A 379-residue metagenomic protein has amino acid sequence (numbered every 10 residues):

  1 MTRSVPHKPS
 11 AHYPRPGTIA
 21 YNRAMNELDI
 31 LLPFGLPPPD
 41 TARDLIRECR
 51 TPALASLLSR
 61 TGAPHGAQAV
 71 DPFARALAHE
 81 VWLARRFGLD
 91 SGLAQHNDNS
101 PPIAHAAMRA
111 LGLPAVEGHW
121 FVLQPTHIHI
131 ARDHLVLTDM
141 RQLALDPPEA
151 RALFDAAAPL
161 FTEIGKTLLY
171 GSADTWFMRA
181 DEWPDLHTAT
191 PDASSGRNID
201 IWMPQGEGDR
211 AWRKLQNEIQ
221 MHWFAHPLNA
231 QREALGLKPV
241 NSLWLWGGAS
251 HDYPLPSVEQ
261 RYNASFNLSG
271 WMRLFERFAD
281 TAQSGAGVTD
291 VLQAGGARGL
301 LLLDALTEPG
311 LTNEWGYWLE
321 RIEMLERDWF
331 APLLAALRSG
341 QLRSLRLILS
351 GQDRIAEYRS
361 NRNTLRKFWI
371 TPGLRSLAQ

Functional and structural regions predicted by a protein language model:
H7, H12-Y13: Intrinsic-disorder-associated, low-complexity terminal segments enriched in Asp/Asn/His/Tyr and depleted of Lys/Arg
T18-Y21: Short, positively charged and aromatic/hydrophobic N-terminal segments
N26-R43: N-terminal basic/disordered segments at the start of proteins
R43-L143, P147-A150: An N-terminal, globular interaction/scaffold subdomain
R50-T51, P147-A157, L215, H222 (+1 more regions): Well-ordered, non-membrane alpha-helical segments in soluble/globular domains
Q142-Y170, M221, P227-L237, N241-S242: Extended, Lys/Arg-enriched charged tracts that mediate electrostatic binding to polyanionic substrates
W183-P254: Loop-centered beta-sheet repeat module
Q260-Q379: C-terminal structured domains
